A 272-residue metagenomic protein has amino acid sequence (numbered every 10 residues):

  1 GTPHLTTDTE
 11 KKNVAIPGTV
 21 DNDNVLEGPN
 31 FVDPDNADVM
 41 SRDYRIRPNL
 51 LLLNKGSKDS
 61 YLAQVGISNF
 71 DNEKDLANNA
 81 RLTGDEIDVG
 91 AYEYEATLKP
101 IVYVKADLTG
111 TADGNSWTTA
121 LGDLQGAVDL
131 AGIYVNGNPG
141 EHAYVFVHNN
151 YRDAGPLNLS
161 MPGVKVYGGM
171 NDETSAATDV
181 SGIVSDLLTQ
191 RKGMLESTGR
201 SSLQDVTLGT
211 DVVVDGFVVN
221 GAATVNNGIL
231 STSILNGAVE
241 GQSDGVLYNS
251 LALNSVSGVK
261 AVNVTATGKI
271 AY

Functional and structural regions predicted by a protein language model:
G1, V25, D88-A91, A143-V147 (+1 more regions): Extracellular beta-strand repeat scaffolds in secreted/surface proteins
G1-H4, D35-D38, L51-L62, Y94-L98 (+4 more regions): Acidic glycine-/aspartate-rich tracts in secreted/extracellular proteins
G1-R45, L62, A154-V164, S175-S202 (+1 more regions): Predominantly extracellular beta-rich ligand-binding scaffolds that present long acidic/polar faces for carbohydrate
G18-E93, D205: C-terminal accessory segments
N30, Y103, A120: Conserved beta-strand positions that form and line the central face of beta-propeller blades
L50, A77, A106-H148, R152: Acidic Gly/Asp/Thr-rich repetitive segments characteristic of extracellular carbohydrate-active and adhesion proteins
N79, Y103, Y144-H148, K165-Y167 (+1 more regions): Residues within well-ordered beta-strands of beta-sheet-rich folds
T97-I101, N138-Y144, V164: Loop/turn elements at helix/coil->beta-strand transitions in domains of secreted/extracellular proteins
